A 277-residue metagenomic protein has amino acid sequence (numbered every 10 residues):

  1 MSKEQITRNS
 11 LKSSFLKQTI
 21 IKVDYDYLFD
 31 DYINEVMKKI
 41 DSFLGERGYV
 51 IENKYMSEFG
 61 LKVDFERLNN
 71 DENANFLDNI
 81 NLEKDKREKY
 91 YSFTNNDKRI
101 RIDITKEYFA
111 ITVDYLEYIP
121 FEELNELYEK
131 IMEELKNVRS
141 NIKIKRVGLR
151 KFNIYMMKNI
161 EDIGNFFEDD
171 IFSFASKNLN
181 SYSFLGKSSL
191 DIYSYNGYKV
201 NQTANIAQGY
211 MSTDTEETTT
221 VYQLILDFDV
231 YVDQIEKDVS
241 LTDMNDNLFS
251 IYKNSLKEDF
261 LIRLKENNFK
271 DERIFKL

Functional and structural regions predicted by a protein language model:
M1-I104: N-terminal low-complexity, intrinsically disordered segments
R8, E83-R101, T105, R146-T219 (+1 more regions): Aromatic/basic-lined ligand-recognition segments that form π-stacking hydrophobic pockets flanked by Lys/Arg to engage
F15-K22, I100-Y118, K143-F152, T220-Y231: Glycine-rich, often proline-containing surface loops adjacent to acidic residues and nearby aromatics that form
E72-L77, R146-I154, L264-L277: Short, highly charged C-terminal tails/helix-capping segments
F76, E83-K86, T94-D97, A110 (+2 more regions): A cross-kingdom feature marking solvent-exposed beta-strand/loop segments within repeated, beta-rich binding/scaffold
S92-K136: Hydrophobic alpha-helical segments and helix pairs
F121-M157: Surface-exposed beta-loop interaction hotspot
T219-L277: Long, compositionally biased interface segments
